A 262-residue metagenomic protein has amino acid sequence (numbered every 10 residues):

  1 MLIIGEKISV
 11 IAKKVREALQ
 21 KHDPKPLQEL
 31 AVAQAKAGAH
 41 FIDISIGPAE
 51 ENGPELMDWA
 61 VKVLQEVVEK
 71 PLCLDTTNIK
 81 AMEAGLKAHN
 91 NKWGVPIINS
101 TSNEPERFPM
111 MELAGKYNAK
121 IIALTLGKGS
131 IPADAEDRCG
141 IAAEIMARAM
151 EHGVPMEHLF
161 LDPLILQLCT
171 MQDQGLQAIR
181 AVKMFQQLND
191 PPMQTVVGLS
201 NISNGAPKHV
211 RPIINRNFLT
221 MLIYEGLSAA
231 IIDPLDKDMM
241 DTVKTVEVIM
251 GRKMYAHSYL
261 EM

Functional and structural regions predicted by a protein language model:
M1-E17, E29, A35, I232-M262: Extended, intrinsically disordered, low-complexity segments
M1-I3, F41-D43, P71-C73, W93-I97 (+4 more regions): Structural preference for beta-strand elements that scaffold enzyme active sites
I3-E29, G53, I97-N103, K128-E136 (+1 more regions): Active-site mouth loops of central-metabolism enzymes
E6, E51-W93, I179-T195: Alpha-helix-loop-beta-strand connector modules within alpha/beta enzyme cores
A35-C73, I165-G175: Glycine-rich, proline-tolerant flexible connector loops at the mouths of alpha/beta enzymes
D43-P48, K70-N78, V95-E106, T125 (+1 more regions): Catalytic beta/alpha-barrel core
P109, K116-H257: Catalytic alpha/beta core domains of metabolic enzymes, predominantly
